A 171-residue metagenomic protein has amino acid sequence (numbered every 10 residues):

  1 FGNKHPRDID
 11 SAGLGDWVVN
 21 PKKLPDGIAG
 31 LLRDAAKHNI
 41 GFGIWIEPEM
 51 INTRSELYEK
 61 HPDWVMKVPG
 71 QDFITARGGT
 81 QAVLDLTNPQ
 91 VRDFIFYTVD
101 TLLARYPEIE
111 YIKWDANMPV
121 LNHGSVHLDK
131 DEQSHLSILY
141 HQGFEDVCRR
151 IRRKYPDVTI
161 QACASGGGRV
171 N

Functional and structural regions predicted by a protein language model:
F1-G2, E47-I51, A116-P119, C163-G167: Active-site beta-loop-alpha junctions enriched in small/polar residues
F1-Y97, Y106, E110-Y111: Aromatic-lined carbohydrate-binding/catalytic grooves of carbohydrate-active enzymes
D26-A35, L136-Y155: Alpha-helix-loop-beta-strand connector modules within alpha/beta enzyme cores
G43, T159-Q161: A structural signal for isolated positions on well-ordered beta-strands in alpha/beta enzyme cores
N52-H61, Q161-N171: Substrate-binding cleft/loops of secretory-pathway carbohydrate-active enzymes
I74-G79, S125-K130, K154: Short acidic (Asp/Glu) and glycine-rich catalytic loops that position anionic groups and cofactors
A104-Y106, Y111-D146, V158, S165: P-loop NTPase motor core
